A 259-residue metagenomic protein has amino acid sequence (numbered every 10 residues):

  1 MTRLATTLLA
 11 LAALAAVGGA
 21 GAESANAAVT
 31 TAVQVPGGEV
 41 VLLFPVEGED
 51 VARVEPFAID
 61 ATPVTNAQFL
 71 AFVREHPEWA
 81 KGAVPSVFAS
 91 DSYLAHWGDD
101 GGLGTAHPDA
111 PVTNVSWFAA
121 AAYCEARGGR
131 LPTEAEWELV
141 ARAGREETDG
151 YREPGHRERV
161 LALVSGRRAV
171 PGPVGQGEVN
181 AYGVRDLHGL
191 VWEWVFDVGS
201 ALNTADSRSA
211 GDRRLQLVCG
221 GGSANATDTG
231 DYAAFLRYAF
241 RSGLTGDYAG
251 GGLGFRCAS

Functional and structural regions predicted by a protein language model:
M1-L4: Positively charged n-region of N-terminal signal peptides that target proteins for export
T7-A16: Bacterial N-terminal signal peptides
A22-A27, Q68, A110-P111, V115-W117 (+3 more regions): Disulfide-stabilized, aromatic/cysteine-rich ligand-recognition loop
T31-E39: Mature N-terminal segment immediately following signal peptide/propeptide cleavage in secreted/periplasmic
V41-D50, N66-A71, A80-K81, A226-Y232: Short, solvent-exposed loop/turn elements at domain surfaces
F44-P45, V198-D206: Cytochrome P450 core scaffold surrounding the K-helix E-X-X-R motif and the conserved "meander" helix-loop region
P56-H156, S259: Active-site microenvironments of metalloenzymes and redox enzymes
L161-H188, S242: Short, well-ordered junction/capping motifs at the entry into regular secondary structure
